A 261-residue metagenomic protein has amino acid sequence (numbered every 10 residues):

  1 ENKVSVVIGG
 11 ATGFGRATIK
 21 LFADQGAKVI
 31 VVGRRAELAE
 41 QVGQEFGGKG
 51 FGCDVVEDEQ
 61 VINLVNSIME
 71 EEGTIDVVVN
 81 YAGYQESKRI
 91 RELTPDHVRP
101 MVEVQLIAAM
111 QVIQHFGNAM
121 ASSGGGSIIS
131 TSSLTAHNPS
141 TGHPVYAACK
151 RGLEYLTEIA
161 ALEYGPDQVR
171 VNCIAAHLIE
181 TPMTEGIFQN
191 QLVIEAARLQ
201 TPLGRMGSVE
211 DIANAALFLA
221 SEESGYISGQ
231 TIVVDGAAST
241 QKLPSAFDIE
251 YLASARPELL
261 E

Functional and structural regions predicted by a protein language model:
A11-T12: Conserved glycine-rich cofactor-binding loop
R89-I90, H97-V102, A197: Substrate-binding pocket helix/loop in short-chain dehydrogenase/reductase
L93, P139-A147, I159, T184 (+1 more regions): Active-site loop-to-helix junction immediately N-terminal to the catalytic Tyr of the SDR YXXXK motif in Rossmann-fold
I113, C149, T157: Active-site helix of classical SDR
N118, L162-P166, G225: Alpha-helical segment proximal to the catalytic Tyr-Lys
S133: Residue(s) in the substrate-gating loop at a strand-loop-helix junction that position the organic substrate next
C173, L192-E223, I227, V234-G236: C-terminal helical subdomain
